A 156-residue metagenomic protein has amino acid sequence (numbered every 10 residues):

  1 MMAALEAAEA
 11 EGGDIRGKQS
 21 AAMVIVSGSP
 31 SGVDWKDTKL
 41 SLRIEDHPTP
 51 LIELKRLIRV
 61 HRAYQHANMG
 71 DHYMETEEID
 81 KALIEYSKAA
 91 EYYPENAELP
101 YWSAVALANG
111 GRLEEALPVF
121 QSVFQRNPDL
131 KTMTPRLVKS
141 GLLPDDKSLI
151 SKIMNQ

Functional and structural regions predicted by a protein language model:
E9-G28, D46-Q65: TPR-adjacent "capping" and linker segments in tetratricopeptide-repeat scaffold/adaptor proteins
T38-S41, L130-S151: TPR/TPR-like alpha-solenoid helical repeat scaffolds
V60, P94, P128-D129: Short coil turns that delineate tetratricopeptide repeat
N68, W102, R136-L137: Canonical tetratricopeptide repeat
